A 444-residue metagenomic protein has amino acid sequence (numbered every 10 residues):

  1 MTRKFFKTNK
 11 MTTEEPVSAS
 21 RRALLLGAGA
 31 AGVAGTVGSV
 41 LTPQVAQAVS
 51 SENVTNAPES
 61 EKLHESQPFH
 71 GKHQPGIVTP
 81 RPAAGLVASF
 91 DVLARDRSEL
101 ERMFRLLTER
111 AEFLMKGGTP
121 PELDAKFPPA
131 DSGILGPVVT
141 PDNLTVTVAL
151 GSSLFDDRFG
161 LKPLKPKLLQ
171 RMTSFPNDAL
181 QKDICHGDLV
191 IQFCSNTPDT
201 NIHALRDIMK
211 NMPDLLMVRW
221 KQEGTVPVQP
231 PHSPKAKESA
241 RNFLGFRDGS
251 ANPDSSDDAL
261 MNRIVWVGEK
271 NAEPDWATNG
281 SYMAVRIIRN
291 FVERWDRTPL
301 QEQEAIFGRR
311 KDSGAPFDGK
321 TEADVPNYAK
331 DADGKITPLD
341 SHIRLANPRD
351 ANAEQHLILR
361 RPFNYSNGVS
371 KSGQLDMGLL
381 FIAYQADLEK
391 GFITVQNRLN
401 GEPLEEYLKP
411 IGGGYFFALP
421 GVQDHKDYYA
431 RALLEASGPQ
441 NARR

Functional and structural regions predicted by a protein language model:
M1-A19: N-terminal secretory signal peptides
A23-V40, V49-R444: Long, histidine/aromatic-enriched segments associated with O2/redox biology
